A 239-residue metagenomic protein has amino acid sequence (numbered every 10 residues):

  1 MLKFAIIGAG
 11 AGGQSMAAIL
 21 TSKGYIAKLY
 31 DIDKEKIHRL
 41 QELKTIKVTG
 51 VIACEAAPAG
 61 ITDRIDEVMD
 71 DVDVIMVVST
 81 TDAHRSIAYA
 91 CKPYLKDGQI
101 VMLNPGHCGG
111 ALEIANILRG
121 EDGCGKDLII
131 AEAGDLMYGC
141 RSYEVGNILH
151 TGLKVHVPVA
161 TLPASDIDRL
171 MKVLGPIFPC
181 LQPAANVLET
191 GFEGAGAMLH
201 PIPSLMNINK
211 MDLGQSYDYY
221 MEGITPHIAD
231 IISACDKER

Functional and structural regions predicted by a protein language model:
M1-K47: NAD(P)+-binding Rossmann beta1-loop-alpha1 motif at the extreme N-terminus of oxidoreductases
L2-K3, L128, V155: Nucleotide donor/acceptor-binding cores
K44-P58, D122-D127: Short mixed-charge
I52-M102: Rossmann-like NAD(P)-binding element
T81-E144: Rossmann-like NAD(P)(H) cofactor-binding subdomain of soluble oxidoreductases
Y138-V157, S165: Predominantly a Rossmann-like dinucleotide-binding segment in NAD(P)-dependent oxidoreductases
K154-R239: Active-site-lining helix/loop region of Rossmann-like oxidoreductase modules
